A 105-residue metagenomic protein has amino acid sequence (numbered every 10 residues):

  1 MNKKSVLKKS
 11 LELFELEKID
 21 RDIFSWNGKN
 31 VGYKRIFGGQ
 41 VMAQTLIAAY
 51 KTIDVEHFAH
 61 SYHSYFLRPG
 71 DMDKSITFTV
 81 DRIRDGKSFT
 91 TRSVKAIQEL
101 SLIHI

Functional and structural regions predicted by a protein language model:
M1-I103: Terminal targeting signals and extreme-terminal segments of soluble enzymes
